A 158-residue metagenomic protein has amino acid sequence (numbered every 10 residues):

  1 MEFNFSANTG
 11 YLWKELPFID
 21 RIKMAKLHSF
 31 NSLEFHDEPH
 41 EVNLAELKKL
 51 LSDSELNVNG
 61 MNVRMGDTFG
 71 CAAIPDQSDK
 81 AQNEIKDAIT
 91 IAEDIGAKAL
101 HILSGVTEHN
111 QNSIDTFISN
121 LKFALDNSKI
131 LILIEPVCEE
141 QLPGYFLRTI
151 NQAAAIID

Functional and structural regions predicted by a protein language model:
M1-D94, D158: N-terminal pre-domain/capping segments
D53, A72-D158: Active-site acidic/histidine proton-transfer and metal-coordination neighborhood in alpha/beta enzyme cores
